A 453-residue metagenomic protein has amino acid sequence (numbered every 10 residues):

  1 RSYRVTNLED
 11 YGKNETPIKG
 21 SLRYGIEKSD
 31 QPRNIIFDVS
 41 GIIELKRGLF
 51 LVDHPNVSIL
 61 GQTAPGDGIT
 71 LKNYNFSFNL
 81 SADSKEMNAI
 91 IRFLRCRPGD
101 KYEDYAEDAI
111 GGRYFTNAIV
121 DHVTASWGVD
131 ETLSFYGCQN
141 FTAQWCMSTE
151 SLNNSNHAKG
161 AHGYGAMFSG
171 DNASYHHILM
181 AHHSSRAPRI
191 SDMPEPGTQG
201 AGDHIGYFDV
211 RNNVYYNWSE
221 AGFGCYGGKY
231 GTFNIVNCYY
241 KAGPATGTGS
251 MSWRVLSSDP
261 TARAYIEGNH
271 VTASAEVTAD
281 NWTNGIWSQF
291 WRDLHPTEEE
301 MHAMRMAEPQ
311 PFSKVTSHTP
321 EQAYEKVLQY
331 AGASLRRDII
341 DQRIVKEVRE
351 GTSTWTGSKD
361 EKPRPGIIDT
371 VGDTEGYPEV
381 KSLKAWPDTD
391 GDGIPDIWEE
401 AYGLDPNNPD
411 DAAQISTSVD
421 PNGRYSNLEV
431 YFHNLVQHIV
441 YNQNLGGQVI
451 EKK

Functional and structural regions predicted by a protein language model:
R1-I35: Acidic Gly/Asp/Thr-rich repetitive segments characteristic of extracellular carbohydrate-active and adhesion proteins
E9-Y11, R33, S40-I42, T63-G66 (+3 more regions): Acidic glycine-/aspartate-rich tracts in secreted/extracellular proteins
I18-Q31, I43-L60, I69-R92, P98-F115 (+1 more regions): Extracellular beta-strand-rich solenoid/capping regions of secreted or surface-exposed proteins that bind or remodel
N56, L60-G61, E86-P98, Y114-W127 (+4 more regions): Right-handed parallel beta-helix
N75-S77, A109, T132, N154-S155 (+4 more regions): Structural detector of coil-to-beta-strand junctions
R189, M193-P194, H204-V371: Extracellular beta-rich repeat passengers
T374-S382: EF-hand Ca2+-binding helix-loop-helix modules
K381-W386, I397-K452: Proline-centered structural pivot motif
